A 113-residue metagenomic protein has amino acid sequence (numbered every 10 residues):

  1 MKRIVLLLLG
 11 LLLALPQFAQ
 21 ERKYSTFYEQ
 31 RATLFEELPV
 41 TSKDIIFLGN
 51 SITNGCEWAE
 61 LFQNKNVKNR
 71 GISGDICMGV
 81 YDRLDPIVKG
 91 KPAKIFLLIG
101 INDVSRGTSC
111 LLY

Functional and structural regions predicted by a protein language model:
M1-I4: Positively charged n-region of N-terminal signal peptides that target proteins for export
A19-K94: Serine-esterase "nucleophile elbow" of acetyl-processing enzymes
L98-G100: Conserved, well-ordered alpha-helix/loop/beta-strand core segments that scaffold catalytic motifs
D103-T108: A short acidic, helix-capping loop that chelates divalent metal ions and anchors anionic groups
Y113: Conserved small/polar residues in nucleotide/adenosyl-binding loops
